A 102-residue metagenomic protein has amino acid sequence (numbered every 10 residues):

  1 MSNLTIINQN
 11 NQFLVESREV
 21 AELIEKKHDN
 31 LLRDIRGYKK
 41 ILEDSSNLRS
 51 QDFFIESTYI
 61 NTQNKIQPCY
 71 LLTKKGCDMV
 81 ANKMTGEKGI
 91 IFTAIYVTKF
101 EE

Functional and structural regions predicted by a protein language model:
M1-E102: An anion-engaging/catalytic patch
